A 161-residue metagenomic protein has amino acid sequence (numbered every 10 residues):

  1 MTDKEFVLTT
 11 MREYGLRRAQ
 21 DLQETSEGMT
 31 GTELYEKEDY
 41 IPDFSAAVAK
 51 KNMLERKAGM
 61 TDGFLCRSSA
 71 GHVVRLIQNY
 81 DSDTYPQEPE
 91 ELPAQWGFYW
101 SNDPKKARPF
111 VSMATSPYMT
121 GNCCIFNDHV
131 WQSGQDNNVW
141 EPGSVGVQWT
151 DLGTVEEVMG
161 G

Functional and structural regions predicted by a protein language model:
T2-G161: Tryptophan-rich substrate-binding surfaces of secreted polymer-degrading and adhesive proteins
